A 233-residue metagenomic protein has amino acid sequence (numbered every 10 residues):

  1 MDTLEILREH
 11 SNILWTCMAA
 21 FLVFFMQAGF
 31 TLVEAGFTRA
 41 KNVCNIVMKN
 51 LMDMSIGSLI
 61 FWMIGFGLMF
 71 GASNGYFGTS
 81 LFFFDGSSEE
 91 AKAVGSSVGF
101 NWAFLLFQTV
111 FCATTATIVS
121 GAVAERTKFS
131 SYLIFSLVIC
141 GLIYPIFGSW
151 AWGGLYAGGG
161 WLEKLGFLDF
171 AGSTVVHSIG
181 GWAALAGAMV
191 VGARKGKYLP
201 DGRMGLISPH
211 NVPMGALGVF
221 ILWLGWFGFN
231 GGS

Functional and structural regions predicted by a protein language model:
M1-S233: Hydrophobic alpha-helical transmembrane bundles of multi-pass membrane proteins
